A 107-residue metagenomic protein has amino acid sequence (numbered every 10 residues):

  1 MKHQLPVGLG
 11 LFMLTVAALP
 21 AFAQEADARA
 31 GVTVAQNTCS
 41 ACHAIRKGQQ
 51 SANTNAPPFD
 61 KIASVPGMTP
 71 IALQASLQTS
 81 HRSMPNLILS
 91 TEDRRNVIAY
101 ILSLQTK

Functional and structural regions predicted by a protein language model:
M1-L9: Bacterial N-terminal signal peptides that target proteins for export
G8-A18: Bacterial N-terminal signal peptides
L19-A23: Sec/Tat signal peptide C-region and signal peptidase I cleavage site
E25-A56, T79-S83, S103-K107: Periplasmic/extracellular electron-transfer cofactor-ligation site, primarily the c-type cytochrome heme-c attachment
R29, G67, I88-E92: Soluble non-cytosolic domains of exported or imported proteins
C42, G67-P70: Structural motif corresponding to alpha-helix initiation and N-cap regions
T54-I62, Q74-L104: Axial heme c-ligation environment in periplasmic c-type cytochrome domains
